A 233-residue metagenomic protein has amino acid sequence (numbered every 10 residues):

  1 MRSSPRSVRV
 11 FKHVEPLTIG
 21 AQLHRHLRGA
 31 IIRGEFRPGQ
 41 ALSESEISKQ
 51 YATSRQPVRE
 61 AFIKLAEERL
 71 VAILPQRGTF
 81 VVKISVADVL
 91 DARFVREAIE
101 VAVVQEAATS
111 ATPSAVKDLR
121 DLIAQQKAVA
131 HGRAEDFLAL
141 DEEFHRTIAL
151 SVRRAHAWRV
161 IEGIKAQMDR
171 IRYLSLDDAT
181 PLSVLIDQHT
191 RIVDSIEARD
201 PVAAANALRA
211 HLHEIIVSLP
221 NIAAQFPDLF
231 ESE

Functional and structural regions predicted by a protein language model:
M1-T109, I216, P220-E233: Short linear motifs at protein or domain termini
T18, K117, T180-S183: Short helix-capping and inter-helix turn/linker motifs at the boundaries of alpha-helical repeat units
Q40, I73-L74, D141, V184-I186: Short, flexible turn/loop "capping" segments at secondary-structure junctions
E67-A72, I164-A166, T180-S183: Mobile beta-alpha loop/short-helix "lid" or hinge segments that flank ligand
Q76, I99, D121, V184-D187: Alpha-helix N-cap/N′ positions at the starts of helices
T109-L174, I186-S195, A203-H213: Conserved amphipathic alpha-helical segments that form helical-bundle/coiled-coil interaction surfaces
D177-P181, I186-T190, P201, A205-E233: C-terminal-biased regions
